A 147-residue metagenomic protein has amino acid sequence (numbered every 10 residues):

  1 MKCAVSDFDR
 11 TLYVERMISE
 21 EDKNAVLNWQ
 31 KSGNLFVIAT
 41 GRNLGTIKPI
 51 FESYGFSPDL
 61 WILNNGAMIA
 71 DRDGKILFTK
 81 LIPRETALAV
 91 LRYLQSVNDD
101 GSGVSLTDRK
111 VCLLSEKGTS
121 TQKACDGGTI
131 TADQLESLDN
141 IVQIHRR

Functional and structural regions predicted by a protein language model:
K2-R16, V90: Asp-based phosphoryl-transfer active-site loop
Y13-R16, A39, Q122-K123: Short, flexible loop segments at the rims of nucleotide/cofactor-binding pockets, characterized by
R16-N34, T79-L88: Short, acidic loop-to-helix structural element flanking the phosphoryl-transfer center in phosphate-processing enzymes
V26-P49, N65, V104-D108, Q143-R147: Substrate-recognition element of Asp-dependent hydrolases with the DxDx(T/V) motif
F51, A67-R147: HAD-like small-molecule phosphatases
Y54-S57, N65: Short, structured coil segments at secondary-structure junctions
